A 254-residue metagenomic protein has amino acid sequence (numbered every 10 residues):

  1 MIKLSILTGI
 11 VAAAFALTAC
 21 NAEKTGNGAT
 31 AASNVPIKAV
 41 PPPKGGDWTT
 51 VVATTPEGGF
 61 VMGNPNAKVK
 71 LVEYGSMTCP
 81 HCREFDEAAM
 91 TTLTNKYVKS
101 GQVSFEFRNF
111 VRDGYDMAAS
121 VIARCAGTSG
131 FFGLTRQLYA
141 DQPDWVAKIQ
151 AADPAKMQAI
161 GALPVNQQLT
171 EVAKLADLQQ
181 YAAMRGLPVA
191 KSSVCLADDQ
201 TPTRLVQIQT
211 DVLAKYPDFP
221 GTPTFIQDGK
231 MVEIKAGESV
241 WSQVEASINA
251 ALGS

Functional and structural regions predicted by a protein language model:
I2-T8, F15-M117: Extracytoplasmic thiol/disulfide redox context detector
I2-T8, N21-P36, L169-S254: C-terminal cap of thioredoxin/glutaredoxin-like
A13, G58, A118, L134 (+1 more regions): Glycine-rich, flexible loop/turn motifs
W48-T49, C125-A126, C195: Functionally engaged cysteine thiol sites
S76-H81, F110-Y115, D141-D144, Q200-T201 (+1 more regions): Solvent-exposed loop/turn segments at secondary-structure junctions within structured extracellular/periplasmic domains
E84-L169: Structural alpha/beta surface segment adjacent to cysteine/selenocysteine redox centers across thiol/disulfide enzymes
